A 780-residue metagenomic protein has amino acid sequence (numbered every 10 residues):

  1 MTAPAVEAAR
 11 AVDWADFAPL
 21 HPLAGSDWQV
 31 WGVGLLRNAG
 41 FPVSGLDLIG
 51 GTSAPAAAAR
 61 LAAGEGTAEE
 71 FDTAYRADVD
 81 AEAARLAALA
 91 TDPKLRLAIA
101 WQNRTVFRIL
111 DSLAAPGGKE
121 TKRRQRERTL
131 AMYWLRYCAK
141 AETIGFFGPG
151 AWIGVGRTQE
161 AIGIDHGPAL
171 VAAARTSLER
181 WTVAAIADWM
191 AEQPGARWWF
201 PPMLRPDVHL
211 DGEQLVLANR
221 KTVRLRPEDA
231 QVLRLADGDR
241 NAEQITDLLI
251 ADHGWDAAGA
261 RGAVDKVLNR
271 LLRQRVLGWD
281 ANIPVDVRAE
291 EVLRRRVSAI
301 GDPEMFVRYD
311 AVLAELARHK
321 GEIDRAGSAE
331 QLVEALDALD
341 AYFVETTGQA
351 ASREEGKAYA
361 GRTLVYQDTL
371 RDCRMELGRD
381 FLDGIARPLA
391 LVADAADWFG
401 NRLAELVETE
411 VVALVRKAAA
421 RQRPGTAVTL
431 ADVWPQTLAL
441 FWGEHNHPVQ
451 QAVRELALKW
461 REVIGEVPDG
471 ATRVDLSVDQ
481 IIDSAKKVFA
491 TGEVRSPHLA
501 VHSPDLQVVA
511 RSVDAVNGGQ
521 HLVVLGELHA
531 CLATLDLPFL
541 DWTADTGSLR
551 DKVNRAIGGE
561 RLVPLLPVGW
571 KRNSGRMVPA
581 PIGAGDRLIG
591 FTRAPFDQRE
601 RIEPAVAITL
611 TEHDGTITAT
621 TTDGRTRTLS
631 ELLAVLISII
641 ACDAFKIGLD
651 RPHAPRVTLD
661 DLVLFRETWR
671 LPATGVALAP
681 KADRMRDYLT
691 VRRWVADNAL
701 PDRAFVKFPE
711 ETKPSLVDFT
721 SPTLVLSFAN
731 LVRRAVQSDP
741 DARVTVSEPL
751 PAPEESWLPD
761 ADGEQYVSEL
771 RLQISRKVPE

Functional and structural regions predicted by a protein language model:
M1-A169, G262-E560, P759-E780: Type-3 copper protein
L130-L235: Acidic, low-complexity/disordered tracts enriched in E/D and polar residues
L178-Q214, N269, L277-P303, R625-T626: Accessory beta->alpha helical hairpin/"wing" motif in late/C-terminal subdomains of nucleic-acid enzymes
L215, P284, G615-A619: Hydrophobic residues embedded in beta-strands of well-ordered beta-sheets
A218-P227, A420, P424-V433, T626-V635: Short amphipathic beta-strand/extended segments with alternating polar/hydrophobic composition
R234-Q244, L248, G254-W255, L406: Short capping segments at the starts of secondary-structure elements
V508-P779: C-terminal structured domains
